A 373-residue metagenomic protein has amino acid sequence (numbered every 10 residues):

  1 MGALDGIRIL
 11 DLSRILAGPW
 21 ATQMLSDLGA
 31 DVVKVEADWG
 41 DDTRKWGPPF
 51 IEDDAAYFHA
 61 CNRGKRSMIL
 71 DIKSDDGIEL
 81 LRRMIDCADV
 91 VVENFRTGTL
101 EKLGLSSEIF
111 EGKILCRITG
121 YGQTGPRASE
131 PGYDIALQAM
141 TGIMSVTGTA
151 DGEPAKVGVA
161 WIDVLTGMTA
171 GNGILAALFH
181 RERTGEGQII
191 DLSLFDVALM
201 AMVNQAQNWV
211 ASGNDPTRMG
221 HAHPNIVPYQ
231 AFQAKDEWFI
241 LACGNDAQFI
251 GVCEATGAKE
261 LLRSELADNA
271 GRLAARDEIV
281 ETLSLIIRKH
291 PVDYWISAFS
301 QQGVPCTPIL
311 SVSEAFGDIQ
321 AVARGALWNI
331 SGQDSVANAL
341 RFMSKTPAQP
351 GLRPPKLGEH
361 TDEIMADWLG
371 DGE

Functional and structural regions predicted by a protein language model:
M1-R183, P355-K356, H360-E373: N-terminal helix-loop segment corresponding to the beta1-alpha1 unit of nucleotide/adenylate-binding folds
W39, Y121-G122, L194-L199, D236-W238 (+2 more regions): Glycine-rich beta-alpha junction loops
Q123, D151-V159, E182-A198, T217-P224 (+2 more regions): Conserved Rossmann-fold dehydrogenase catalytic segment
G167-G187, M200-A211, C253-E260: Oxidoreductase and adenylate-handling cofactor-binding alpha/beta cores
G213-Y229, A339: Active-site Gly/Thr loop motif
V227-Q302, C306: Aromatic-enriched alpha-helical interface/lid elements that frame and gate functional surfaces
S300-A321: Conserved PLP cofactor-binding pocket of PLP-dependent enzymes
W328-E373: Flexible, small-/acidic-enriched active-site or ligand-binding loops
